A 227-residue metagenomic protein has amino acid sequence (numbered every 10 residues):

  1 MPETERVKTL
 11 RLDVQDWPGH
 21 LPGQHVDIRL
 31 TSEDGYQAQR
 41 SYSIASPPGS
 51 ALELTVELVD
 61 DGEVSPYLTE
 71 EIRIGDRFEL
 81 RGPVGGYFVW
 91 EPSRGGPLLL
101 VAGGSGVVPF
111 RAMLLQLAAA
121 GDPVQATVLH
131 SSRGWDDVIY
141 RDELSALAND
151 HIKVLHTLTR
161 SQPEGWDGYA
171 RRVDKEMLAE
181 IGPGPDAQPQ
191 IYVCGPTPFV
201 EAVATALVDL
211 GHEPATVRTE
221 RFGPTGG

Functional and structural regions predicted by a protein language model:
M1-D76, S132-G134, T157-S161: Ferredoxin-reductase
S46-L52, P92-G95, D122: Ligand-binding loop in jelly-roll beta-barrel domains
P83-R94: A short, basic/flexible loop-to-alpha-helix module at the beginning of a structural domain
P97-V107: Short, glycine-rich nucleotide/cofactor-binding loops
Q116-A126: Conserved S-adenosyl-L-methionine
V124-G227: Reductase modules of NAD(P)H-dependent flavoproteins
